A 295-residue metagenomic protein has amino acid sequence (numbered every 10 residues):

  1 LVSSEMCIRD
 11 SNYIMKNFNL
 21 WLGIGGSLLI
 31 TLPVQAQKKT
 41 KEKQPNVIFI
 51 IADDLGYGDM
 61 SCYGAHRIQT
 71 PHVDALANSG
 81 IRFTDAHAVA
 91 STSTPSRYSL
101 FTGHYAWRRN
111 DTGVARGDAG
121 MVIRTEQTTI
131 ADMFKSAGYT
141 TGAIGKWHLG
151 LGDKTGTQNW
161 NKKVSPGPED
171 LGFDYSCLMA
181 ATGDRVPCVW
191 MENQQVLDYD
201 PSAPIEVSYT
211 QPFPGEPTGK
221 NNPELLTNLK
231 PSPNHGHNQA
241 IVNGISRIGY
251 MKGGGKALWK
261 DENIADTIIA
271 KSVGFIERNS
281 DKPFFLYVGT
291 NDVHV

Functional and structural regions predicted by a protein language model:
L1-I8: Short, small-residue-biased leader/transition segments that mark boundaries at the very start of proteins
R9-N17: N-terminal secretory signal peptides that target proteins for export/translocation
S11, L32-P33: Short, low-complexity, intrinsically disordered N-terminal modules that encode targeting/processing signals
K16-N19, I24-L28, V34-V295: Formylglycine-dependent sulfatase
